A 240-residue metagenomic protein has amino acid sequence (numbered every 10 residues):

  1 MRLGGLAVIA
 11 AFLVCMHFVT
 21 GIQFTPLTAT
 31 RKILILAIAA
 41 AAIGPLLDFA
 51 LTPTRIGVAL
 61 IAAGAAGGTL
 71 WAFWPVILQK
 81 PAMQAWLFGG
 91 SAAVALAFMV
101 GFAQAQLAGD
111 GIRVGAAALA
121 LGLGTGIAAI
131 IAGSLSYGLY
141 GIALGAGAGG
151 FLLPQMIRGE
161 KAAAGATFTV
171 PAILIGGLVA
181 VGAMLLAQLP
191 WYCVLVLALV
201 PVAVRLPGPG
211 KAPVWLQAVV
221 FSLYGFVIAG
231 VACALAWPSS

Functional and structural regions predicted by a protein language model:
M1-L107, R205-S240: N-terminal topogenic module of multi-pass integral membrane proteins
A62-L185: Generic multipass alpha-helical transmembrane bundles of integral membrane proteins
G138-G145, L152-S240: C-terminal transmembrane helix-loop-helix hairpin of multi-pass membrane proteins
